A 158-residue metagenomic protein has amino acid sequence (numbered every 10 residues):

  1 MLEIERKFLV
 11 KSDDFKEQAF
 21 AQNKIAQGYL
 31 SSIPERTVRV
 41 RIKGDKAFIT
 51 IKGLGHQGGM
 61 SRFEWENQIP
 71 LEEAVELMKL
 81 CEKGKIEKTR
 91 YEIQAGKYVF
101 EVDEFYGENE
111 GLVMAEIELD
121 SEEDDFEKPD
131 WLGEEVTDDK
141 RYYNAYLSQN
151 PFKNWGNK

Functional and structural regions predicted by a protein language model:
M1-K158: Phosphate-end processing signature that detects enzymes handling 5′-triphosphorylated RNA and polyphosphate
